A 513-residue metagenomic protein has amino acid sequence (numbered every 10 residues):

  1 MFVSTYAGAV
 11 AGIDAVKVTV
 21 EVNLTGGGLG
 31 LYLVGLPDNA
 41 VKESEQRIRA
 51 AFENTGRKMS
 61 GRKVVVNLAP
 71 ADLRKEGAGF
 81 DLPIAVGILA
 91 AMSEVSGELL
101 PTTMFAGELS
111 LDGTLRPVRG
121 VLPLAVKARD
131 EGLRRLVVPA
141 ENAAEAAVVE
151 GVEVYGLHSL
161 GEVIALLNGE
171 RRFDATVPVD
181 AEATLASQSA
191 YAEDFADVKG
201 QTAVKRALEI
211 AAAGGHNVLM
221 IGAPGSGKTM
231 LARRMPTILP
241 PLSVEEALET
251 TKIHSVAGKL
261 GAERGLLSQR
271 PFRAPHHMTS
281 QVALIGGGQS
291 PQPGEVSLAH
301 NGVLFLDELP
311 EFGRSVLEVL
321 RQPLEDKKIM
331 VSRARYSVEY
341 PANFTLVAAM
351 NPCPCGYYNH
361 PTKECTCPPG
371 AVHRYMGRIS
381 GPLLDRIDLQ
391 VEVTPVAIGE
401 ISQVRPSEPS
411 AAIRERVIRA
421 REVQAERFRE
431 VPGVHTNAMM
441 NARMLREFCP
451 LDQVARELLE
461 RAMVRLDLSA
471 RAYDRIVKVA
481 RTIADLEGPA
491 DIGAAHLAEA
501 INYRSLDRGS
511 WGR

Functional and structural regions predicted by a protein language model:
M1-L219, A223-S226, S332, A472-Y473 (+2 more regions): Peripheral, non-AAA+ core regions of ATP-driven protein-machinery
V34-E45, K58-S60, N67-G77, S290-P291 (+1 more regions): Basic, amphipathic alpha-helical bundle interface domains used for macromolecular binding and assembly
L111, L304-F305, E311-F312, I398: Residues immediately C-terminal
R171-I210, G214, P241-V296: P-loop NTPase nucleotide-binding/switch module
M220-G261, D326: Walker A/P-loop
G222, G286, E308: The Walker A (P-loop) glycine that initiates the GxxxxGKT/S ATP-binding motif of P-loop NTPases
N301, D307-E308, V319: Walker B catalytic acidic pair
